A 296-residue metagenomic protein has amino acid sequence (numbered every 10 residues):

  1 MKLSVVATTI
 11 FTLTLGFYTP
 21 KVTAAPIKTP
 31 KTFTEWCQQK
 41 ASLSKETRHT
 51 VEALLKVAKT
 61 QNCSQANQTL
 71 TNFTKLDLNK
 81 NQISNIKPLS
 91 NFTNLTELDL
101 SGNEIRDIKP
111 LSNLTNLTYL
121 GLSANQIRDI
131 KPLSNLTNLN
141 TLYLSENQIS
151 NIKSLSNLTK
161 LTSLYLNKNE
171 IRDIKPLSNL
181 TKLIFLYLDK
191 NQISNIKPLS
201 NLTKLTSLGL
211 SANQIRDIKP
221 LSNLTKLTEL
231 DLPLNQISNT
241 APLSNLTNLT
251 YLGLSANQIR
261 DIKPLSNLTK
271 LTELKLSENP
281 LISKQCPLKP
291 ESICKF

Functional and structural regions predicted by a protein language model:
M1-T93, P110, T269, E273-F296: N-terminal capping/linker segments that flank leucine-rich repeat
T9, S112, S123-Q126, S211-Q214 (+1 more regions): Short stretches within intrinsically disordered, low-complexity N-terminal or propeptide regions
L43, H49, N94-T96, S101-E104 (+8 more regions): Exposed, low-complexity/repetitive linear segments and helix-based recognition motifs, biased toward charged/polar
L70, L89-L95, L111-L117, L133-L139 (+7 more regions): Leucine-rich repeat
T74-L78, L98-L100, L120-L122, L142-L144 (+6 more regions): Conserved hydrophobic beta-strand positions in leucine-rich repeat
N81, N103, N125, N147 (+6 more regions): Conserved "Asn-ladder"/turn position within leucine-rich repeats
S84-P88, R106-P110, R128-P132, S150-S154 (+6 more regions): Per-repeat structural element of leucine-rich repeats
D231-L234, S238-E278: Ankyrin-repeat and related helical/solenoid repeat scaffolds used for protein-protein interactions
